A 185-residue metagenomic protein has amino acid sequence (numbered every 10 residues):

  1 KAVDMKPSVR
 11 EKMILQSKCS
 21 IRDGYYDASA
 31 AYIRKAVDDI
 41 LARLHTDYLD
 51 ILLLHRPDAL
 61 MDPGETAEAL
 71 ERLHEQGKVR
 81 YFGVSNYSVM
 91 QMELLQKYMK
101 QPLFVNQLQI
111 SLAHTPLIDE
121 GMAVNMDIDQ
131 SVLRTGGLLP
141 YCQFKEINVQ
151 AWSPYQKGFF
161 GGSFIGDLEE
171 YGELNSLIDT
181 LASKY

Functional and structural regions predicted by a protein language model:
K1-I14, E75, K157-G158: N-terminal binding-site loop/beta-alpha segment at the start of enzyme catalytic domains that lines or forms
V3-D4, D38, E93, D179: Active-site phosphate/pyrophosphate- and oxyanion-stabilizing loops and adjacent acidic/basic residues in soluble
V9-M13, D47-I51, R80-Y81, P102-V105: Short acidic capping loops at alpha-helix termini that bridge into adjacent secondary structure
R10-D23, Q107-L112: A short, structured active-site edge motif that brings together acidic residues
C19-R34, H55, L60-M61, D127: Active-site mouth loops of central-metabolism enzymes
Y26-H45, E65, V89-L94, R134: Short, acidic/polar
L41-D62: Active-site groove signature of glycoside hydrolases
P57, M61-Y185: Beta/alpha (TIM)-barrel catalytic core signal, keyed to glycine-rich beta->alpha loops juxtaposed to Asp/Glu that bind
